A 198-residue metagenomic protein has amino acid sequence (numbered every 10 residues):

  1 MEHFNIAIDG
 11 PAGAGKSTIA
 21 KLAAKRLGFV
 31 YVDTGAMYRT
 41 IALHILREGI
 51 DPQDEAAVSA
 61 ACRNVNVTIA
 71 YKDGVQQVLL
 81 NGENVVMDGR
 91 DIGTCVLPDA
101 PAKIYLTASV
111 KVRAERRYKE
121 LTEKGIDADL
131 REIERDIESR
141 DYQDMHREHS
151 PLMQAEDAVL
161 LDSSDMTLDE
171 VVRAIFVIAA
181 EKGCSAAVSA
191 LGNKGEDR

Functional and structural regions predicted by a protein language model:
I6-I8: Hydrophobic anchor at the beta1->P-loop junction of P-loop NTPases
A12: The conserved Walker
K16: Conserved lysine of the Walker
I19: Hydrophobic positions on the alpha1 helix immediately C-terminal to the Walker A/P-loop
L22: Active-site signature of alpha/beta-hydrolase-fold catalytic machinery across serine- and Asp/Cys-nucleophile hydrolases
R26-G82: N-terminal phosphate/diphosphate-binding loop that engages ATP/GTP or pyrophosphate donors across diverse enzyme folds
N81-K124: ATP-dependent NMP and nucleoside kinases share a basic, alpha-helical "lid"
T94-C95, D99, K124-A174: Small-molecule kinase domains that catalyze NTP-dependent phosphoryl transfer to phosphate-bearing small molecules
